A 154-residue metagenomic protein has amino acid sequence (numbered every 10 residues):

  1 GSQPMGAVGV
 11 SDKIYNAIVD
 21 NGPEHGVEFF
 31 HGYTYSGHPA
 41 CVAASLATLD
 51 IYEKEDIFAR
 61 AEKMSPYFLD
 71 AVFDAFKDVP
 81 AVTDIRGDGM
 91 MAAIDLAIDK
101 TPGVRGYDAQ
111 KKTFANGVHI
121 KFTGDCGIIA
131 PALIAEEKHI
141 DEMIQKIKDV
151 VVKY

Functional and structural regions predicted by a protein language model:
G1-Y154: Conserved N-terminal phosphate-binding loop of PLP-dependent enzymes in the Aspartate aminotransferase
